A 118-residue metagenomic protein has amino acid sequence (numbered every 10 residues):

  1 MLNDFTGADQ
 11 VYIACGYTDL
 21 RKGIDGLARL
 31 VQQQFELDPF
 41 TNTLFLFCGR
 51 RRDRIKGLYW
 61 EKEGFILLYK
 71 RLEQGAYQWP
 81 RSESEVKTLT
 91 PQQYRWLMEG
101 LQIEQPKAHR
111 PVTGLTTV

Functional and structural regions predicted by a protein language model:
M1-V118: Polybasic/polar functional segments that serve as interface/processing modules
